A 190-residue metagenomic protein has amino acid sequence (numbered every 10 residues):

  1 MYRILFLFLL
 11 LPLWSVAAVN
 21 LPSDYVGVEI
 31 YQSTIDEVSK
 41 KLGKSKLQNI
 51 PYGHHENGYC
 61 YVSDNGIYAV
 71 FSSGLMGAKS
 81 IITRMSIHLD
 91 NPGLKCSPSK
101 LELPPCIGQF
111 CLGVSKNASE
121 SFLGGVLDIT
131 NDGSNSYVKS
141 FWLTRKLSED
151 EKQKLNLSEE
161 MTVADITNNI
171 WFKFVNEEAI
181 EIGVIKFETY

Functional and structural regions predicted by a protein language model:
I4-W14: Sec-dependent N-terminal signal peptides
F6, G27, G108: Generic anion/oxyanion-binding catalytic loop in active/binding sites
L13-A17, I180-G183: N-terminal processing/targeting junctions
A17-Y25, Y190: Cleaved targeting-peptide boundary
S33-Y190: A cross-family detector of function-defining hotspots
